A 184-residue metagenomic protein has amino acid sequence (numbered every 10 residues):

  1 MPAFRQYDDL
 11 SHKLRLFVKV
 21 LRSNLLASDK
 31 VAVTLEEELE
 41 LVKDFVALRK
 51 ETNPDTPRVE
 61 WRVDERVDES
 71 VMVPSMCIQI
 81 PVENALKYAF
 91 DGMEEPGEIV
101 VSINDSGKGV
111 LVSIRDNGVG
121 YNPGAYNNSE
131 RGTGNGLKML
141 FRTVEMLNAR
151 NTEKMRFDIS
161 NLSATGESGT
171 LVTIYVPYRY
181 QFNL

Functional and structural regions predicted by a protein language model:
M1-R156: Two-component histidine phosphotransfer core
R156-S163: Short amphipathic beta-strand and strand-loop transition segments with alternating hydrophobic
S163-L184: C-terminal end segment of the histidine kinase catalytic
